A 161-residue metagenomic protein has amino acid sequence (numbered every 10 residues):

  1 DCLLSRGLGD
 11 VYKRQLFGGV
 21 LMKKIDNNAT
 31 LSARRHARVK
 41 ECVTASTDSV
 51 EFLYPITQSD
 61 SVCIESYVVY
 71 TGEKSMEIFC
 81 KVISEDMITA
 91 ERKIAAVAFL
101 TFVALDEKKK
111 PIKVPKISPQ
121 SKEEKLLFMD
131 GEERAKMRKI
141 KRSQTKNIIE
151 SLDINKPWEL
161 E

Functional and structural regions predicted by a protein language model:
D1-L8, Y12: Single conserved hydrophobic/aromatic residue that forms the stacking wall/gate of nucleotide- or nucleobase-binding
D10-K24, P157-E161: A conserved, well-ordered hydrophobic junction motif at loop->secondary-structure transitions
V11-Y12, V43, I78, V82: Hydrophobic aliphatic residue packing
Q15-L16, L21, C42, S49-E51 (+3 more regions): Residue-level preference for alpha-helix termini and adjacent loops
L21, I25, A29-A33: Buried hydrophobic packing segments
T30-Y70, M76, K93-V97: Hydrophobic beta-strand-centered segment that forms part of the acyl-chain substrate-binding groove
T57-S61, V69-E161: HotDog/MaoC-like acyl-thioester-processing domains
